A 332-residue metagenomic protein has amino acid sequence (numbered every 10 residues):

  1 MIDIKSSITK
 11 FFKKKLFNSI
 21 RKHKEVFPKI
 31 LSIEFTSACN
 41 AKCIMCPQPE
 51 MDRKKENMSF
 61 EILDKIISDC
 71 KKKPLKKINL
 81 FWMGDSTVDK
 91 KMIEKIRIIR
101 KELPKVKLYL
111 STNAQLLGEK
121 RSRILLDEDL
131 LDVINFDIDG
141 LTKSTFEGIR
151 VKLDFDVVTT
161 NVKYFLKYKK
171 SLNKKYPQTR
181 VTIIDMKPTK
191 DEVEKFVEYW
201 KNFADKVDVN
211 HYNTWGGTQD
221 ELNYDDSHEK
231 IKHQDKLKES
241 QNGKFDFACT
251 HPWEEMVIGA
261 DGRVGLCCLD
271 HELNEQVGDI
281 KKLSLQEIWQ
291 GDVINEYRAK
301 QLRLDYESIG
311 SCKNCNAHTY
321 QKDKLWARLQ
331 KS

Functional and structural regions predicted by a protein language model:
I2, S6, K10, M58 (+5 more regions): Radical SAM enzyme [4Fe-4S]-AdoMet core and its adjacent flexible, acidic and glycine-rich loops/tails across
I2-V133, S144, G148-K152, D156 (+3 more regions): Conserved alpha-helical substructure of the radical SAM core
K29-L31, R121, E254, A260 (+1 more regions): Change "...and in nucleic-acid phosphodiester-cleaving endonucleases..." to "...and in nucleic-acid processing enzymes
I33, S37-N40, G243, Y306-I309: Processing junctions and N-termini across compartments
N40-Q48, L269, G310-T319: Local cysteine-cluster metal-coordination motifs and their immediate loop/turn environment, predominantly Fe-S cluster
I96, D226, S311-N314: Alpha-helix boundary/capping detector
